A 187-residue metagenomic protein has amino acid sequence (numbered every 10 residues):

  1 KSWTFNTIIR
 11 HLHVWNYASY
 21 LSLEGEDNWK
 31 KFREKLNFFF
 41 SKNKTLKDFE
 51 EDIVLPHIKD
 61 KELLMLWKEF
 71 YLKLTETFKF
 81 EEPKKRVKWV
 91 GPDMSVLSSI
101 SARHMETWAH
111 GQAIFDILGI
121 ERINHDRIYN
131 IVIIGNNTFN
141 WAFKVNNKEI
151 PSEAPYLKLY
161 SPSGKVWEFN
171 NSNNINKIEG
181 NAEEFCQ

Functional and structural regions predicted by a protein language model:
K1-F40, W89-N146, F185: Short, contiguous alpha-helical
I8, L63-L66, F70, S99-R103 (+1 more regions): Amphipathic alpha-helix face/heptad-repeat signature
Y17-F80, R127-I128, E184: Short, helix-capping/interhelical loops that line the mouth of catalytic, cofactor-, or ligand-binding pockets
K73-P83, H110, I117-I120: Secondary-structure boundary elements
F80-V87, P162-G164: Acidic-glycine-rich active-site phosphate/pyrophosphate-binding loop
E106-T107, A154-L157: Conserved active-site beta-strand-loop modules that form the wall/rim of enzyme catalytic pockets and either contain
K144-P151, L159: Short, conserved, surface-exposed binding loops centered on an aromatic residue
Y156-Q187: Low-complexity, glycine/alanine/valine/leucine- and proline-rich hydrophobic stretches
